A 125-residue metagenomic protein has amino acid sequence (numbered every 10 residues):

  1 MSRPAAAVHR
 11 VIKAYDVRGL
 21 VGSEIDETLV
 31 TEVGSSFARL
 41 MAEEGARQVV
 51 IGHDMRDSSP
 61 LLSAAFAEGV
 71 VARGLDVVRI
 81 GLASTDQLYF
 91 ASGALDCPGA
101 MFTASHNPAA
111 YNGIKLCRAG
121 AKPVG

Functional and structural regions predicted by a protein language model:
M1-G125: Non-catalytic beta/alpha edge segments that cap or flank active sites
